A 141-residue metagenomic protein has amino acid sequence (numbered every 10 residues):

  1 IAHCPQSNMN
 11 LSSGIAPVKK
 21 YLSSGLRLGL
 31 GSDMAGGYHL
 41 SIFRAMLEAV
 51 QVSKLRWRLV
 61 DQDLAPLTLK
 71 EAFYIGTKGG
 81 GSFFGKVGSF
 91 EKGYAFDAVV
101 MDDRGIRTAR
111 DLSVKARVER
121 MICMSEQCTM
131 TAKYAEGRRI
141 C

Functional and structural regions predicted by a protein language model:
C4: A glycine- and small/hydrophobic-rich beta-loop-beta segment that serves as a flexible "lid/hinge" or phosphate-binding
M9-S12: Helical hairpin unit composed of two closely spaced alpha helices linked by a short loop
G14-R107, I122: His/Asp/Glu-enriched, well-ordered alpha-helical/loop segment that forms or immediately abuts the divalent-metal
A95-C141: C-terminal cap of metal-dependent C-N hydrolases
